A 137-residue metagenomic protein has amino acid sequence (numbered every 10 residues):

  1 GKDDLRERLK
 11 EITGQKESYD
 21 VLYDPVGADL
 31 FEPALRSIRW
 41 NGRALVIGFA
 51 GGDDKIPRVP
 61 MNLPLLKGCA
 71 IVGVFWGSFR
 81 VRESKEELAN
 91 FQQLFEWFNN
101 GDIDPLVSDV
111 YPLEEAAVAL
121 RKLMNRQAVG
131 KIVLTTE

Functional and structural regions predicted by a protein language model:
G1-L30, E86: Adenosine-nucleotide cofactor-binding segment
D3, E32, N62, E114-A117: Residues in well-ordered alpha-helical elements
D3-E7, F79-R82, P112-L113: A short acidic, often aromatic-flanked loop/helix-cap motif at beta-alpha or helix-coil junctions that lines enzyme
R8-I12, Q93, W97, K122: Solvent-exposed, charged/polar functional surfaces in cytosolic regulatory/catalytic domains
K16, F95, D102-V110, A117-E137: C-terminal capping/lid region of NAD(P)-dependent oxidoreductase domains
D20-Y23, L45-V46, P105-S108: Short catalytic-loop micro-motif centered on adjacent basic/acidic residues
D29-D102, T135-E137: Glycine-rich phosphate-binding loop and adjacent beta-alpha segment of Rossmann(oid) nucleotide-cofactor-binding
